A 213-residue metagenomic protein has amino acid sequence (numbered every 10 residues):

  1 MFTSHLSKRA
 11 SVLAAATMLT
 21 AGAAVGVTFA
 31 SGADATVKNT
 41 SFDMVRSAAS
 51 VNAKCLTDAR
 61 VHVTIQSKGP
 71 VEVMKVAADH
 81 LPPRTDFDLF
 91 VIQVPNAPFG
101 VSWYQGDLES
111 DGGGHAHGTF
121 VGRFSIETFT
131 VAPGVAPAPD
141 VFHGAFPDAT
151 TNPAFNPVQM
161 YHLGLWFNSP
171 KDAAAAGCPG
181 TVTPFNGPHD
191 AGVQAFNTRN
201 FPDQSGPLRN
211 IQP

Functional and structural regions predicted by a protein language model:
F2-G32: Secretory targeting and sorting signals
D34-P213: N-terminal leader/targeting pre-sequences
